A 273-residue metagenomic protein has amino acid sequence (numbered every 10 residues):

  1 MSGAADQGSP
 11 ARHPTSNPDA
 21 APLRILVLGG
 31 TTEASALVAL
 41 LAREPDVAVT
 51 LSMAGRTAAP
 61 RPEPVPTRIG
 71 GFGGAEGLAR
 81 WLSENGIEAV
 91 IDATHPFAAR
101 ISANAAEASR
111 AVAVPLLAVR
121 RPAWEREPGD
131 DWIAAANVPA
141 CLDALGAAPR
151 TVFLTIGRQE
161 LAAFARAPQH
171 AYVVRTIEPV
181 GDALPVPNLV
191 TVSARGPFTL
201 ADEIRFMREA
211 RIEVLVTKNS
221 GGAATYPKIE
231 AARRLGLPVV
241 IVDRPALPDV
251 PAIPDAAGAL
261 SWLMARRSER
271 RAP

Functional and structural regions predicted by a protein language model:
I25-A54: N-terminal basic/disordered segments at the start of proteins
T50-G73, P128-D130, A183-L189: N-terminal beta-loop-helix "entrance" segment that forms/cooperates in small-molecule cofactor or anionic ligand
L51-A59, V119-E125, R158-L161, T176-D182 (+1 more regions): Short, polar loop motifs at secondary-structure junctions
P66-L82, S193-D202: Glycine-rich, highly charged phosphate/nucleotide-binding loops
L82-V138: Glycine/small-residue-rich loop that forms an oxyanion/phosphate-binding "nest" at active or ligand-binding sites
V114-Q169: Hydrophobic, well-structured mid-protein blocks that either form specific transmembrane helices
A165-G196: Histidine/lysine/aspartate-rich catalytic loop segments that bind and position anionic ligands
N219-A231, V239-P273: C-terminal functional extensions of proteins
